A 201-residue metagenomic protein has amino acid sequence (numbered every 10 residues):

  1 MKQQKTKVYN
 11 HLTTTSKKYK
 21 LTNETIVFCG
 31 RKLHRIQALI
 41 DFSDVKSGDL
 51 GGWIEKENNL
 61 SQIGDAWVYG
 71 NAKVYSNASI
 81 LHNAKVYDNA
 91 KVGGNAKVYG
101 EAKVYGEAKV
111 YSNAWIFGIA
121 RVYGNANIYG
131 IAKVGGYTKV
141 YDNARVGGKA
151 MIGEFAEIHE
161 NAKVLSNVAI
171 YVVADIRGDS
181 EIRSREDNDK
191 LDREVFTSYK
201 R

Functional and structural regions predicted by a protein language model:
M1-I63, D179, D187-R201: Terminal amphipathic alpha-helical/low-complexity segments used for targeting or macromolecular assembly
G64-E181: A detector of tandem-repeat and repeat-rich interaction/domain scaffolds
